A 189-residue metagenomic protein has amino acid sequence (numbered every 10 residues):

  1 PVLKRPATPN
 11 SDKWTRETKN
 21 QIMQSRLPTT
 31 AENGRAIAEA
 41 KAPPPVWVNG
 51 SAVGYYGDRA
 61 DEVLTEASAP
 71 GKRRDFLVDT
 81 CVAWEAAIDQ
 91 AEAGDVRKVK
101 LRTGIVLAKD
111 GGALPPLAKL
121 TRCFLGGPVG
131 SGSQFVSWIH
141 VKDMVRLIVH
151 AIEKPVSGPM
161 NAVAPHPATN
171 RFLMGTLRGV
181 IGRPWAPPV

Functional and structural regions predicted by a protein language model:
P1, W47-V53, L101-T103: SDR active-site strand-loop-helix element
P1-T30: NAD(P)H-binding glycine-rich loop region in Rossmannoid oxidoreductase-like domains and their noncatalytic homologs
T8-K13, G50-V78: Active-site "gating" loop of Rossmann-like NAD(P)-dependent oxidoreductase/epimerase domains
N20-L27, E62-E85, L107-A108, Q134-W138 (+1 more regions): Short-chain dehydrogenase/reductase
T29-N33, I37, L147: Hydrophobic positions on the long internal alpha-helix of Rossmann-like NAD(P)-dependent oxidoreductase domains
E32, K72-L101: Active-site Tyr-X1-5-Lys
D89-K100, G104-V136, V141: NAD(P)-dependent short-chain dehydrogenase/reductase
L147, E153-V189: Mid/C-terminal beta-alpha module of Rossmann-like enzyme folds, strongest in SDR-family dehydrogenases/epimerases
